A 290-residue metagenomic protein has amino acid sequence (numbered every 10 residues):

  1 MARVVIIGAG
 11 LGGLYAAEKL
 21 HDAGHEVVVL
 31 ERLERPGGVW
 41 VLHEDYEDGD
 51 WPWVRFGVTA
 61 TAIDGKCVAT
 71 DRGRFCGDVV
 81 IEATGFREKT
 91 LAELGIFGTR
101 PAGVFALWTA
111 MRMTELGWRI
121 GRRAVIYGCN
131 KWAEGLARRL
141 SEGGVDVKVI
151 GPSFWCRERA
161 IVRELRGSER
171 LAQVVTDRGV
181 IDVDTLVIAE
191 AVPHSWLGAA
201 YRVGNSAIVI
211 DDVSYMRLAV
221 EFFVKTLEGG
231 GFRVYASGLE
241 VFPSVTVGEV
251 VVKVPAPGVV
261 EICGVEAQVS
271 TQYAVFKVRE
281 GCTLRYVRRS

Functional and structural regions predicted by a protein language model:
A2-S290: Residues forming the flavin
